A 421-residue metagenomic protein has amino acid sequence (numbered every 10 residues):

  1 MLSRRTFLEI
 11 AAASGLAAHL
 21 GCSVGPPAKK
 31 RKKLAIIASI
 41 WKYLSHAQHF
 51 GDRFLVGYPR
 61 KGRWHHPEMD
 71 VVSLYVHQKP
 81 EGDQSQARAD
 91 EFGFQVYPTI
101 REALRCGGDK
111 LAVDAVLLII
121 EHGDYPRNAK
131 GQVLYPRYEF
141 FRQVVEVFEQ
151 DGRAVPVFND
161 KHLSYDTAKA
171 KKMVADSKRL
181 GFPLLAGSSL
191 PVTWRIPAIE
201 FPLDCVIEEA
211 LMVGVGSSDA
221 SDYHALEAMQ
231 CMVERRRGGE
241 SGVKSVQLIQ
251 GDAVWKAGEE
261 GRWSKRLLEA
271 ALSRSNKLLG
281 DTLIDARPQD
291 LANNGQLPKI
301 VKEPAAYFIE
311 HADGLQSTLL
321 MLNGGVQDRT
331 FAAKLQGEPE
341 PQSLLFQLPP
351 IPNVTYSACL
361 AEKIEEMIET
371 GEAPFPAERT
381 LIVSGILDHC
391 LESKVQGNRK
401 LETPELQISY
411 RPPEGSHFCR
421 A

Functional and structural regions predicted by a protein language model:
M1-L2: N-terminal secretory signal peptides
T6-V24: N-terminal export signals
C22-E91, A210: N-terminal Rossmann-like dinucleotide-binding module
L34, P183-R195, P202-S218, E240-D252 (+1 more regions): NAD(P)-dependent dehydrogenases' Rossmann-like dinucleotide-binding region
Q95-A103: Short acidic-hydrophobic, aromatic-tinged amphipathic segments that line or gate anion-handling sites
L117: N-terminal Rossmann-like NAD(P) cofactor-binding module of classical short-chain dehydrogenase/reductase
E121-P191: Beta-strand-loop-alpha-helix segment that lines the small-molecule cofactor/substrate pocket of alpha/beta enzymes
G214, H224-I351, A358-E378, L387-L391 (+1 more regions): Contiguous beta-strand/loop segments that form the cofactor/metal-binding neighborhood of enzyme cores
